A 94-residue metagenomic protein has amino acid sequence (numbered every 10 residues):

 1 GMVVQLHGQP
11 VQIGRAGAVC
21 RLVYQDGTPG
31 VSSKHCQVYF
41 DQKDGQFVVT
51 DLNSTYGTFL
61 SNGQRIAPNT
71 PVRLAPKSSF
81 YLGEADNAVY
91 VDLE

Functional and structural regions predicted by a protein language model:
G1-M2: Predominantly extracellular/luminal regions of secreted and cell-surface proteins, especially disulfide-bonded
Q5-E84: Forkhead-associated
A85-E94: Regulatory inter-domain linker segments that are low-complexity and enriched for serine/threonine/proline
